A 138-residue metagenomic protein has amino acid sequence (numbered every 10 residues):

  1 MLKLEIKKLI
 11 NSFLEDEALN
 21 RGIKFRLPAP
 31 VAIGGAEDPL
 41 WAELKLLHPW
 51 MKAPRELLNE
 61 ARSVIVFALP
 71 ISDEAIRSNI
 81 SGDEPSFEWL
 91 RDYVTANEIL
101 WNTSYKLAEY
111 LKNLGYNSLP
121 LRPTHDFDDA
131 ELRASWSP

Functional and structural regions predicted by a protein language model:
M1-Y93: Non-catalytic, usually N-terminal nucleic-acid engagement modules in DNA/RNA processing proteins
P85-P138: Catalytic cores of enzyme domains
